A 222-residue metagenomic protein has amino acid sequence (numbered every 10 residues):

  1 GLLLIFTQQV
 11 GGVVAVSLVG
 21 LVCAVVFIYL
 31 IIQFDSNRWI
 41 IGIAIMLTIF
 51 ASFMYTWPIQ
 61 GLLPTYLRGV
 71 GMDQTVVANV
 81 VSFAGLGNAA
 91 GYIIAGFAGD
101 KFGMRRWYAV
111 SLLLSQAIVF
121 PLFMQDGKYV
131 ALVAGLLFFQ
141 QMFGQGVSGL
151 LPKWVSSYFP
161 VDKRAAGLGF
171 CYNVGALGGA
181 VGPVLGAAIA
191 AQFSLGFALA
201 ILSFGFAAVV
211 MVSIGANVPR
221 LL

Functional and structural regions predicted by a protein language model:
G1-G20, D35-A89, G179, P183: Extracytoplasmic gate region of multi-pass secondary transporters
I5, L113-G127: C-terminal ends and interior cores of transmembrane alpha-helices in multi-pass membrane transporters/permeases
F6-V14, A188-G205: A membrane-interface helix-boundary motif in multi-pass transporters
Y29-I31, L122, S203-L222: Multi-pass alpha-helical transporter architecture, strongest for 12-TM Major Facilitator/SLC carriers used
L67-R68, A98-G99, G186-S194: Interfacial helix-cap and linker-helix signal at transmembrane-aqueous boundaries of multi-pass secondary transporters
L86, S156, V161-Q192: A late C-terminal transmembrane helix in Major Facilitator Superfamily
D100-L112: Cytoplasmic membrane-interface "Motif A"-like loop-to-helix N-cap segments of 12-TM Major Facilitator Superfamily
A131-G146: Hydrophobic core of transmembrane alpha-helices in multi-pass small-molecule transporters, especially MFS/SLC-type
